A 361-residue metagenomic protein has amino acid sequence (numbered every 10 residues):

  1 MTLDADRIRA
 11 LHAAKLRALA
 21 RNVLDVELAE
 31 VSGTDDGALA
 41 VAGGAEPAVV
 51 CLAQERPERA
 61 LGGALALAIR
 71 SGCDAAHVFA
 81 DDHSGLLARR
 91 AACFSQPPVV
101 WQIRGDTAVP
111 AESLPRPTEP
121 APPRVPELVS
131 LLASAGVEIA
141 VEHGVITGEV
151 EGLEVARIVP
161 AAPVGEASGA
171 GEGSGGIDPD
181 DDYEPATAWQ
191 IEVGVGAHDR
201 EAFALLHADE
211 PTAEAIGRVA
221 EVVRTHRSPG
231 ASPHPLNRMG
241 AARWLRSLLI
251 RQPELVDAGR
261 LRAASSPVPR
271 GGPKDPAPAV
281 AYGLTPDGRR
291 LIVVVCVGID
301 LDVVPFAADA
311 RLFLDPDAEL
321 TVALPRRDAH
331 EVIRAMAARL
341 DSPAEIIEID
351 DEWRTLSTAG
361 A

Functional and structural regions predicted by a protein language model:
M1-A361: Charged, terminal alpha-helix-loop-beta segments that serve as non-catalytic nucleic-acid engagement and/or assembly
